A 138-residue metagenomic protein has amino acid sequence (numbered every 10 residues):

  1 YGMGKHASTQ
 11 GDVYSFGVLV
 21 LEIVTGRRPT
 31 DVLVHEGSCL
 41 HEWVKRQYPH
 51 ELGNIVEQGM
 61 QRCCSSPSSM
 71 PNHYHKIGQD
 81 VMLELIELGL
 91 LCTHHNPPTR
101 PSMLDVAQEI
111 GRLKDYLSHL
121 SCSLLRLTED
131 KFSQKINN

Functional and structural regions predicted by a protein language model:
Y1-N138: Cytosolic eukaryotic protein kinase-like domains
